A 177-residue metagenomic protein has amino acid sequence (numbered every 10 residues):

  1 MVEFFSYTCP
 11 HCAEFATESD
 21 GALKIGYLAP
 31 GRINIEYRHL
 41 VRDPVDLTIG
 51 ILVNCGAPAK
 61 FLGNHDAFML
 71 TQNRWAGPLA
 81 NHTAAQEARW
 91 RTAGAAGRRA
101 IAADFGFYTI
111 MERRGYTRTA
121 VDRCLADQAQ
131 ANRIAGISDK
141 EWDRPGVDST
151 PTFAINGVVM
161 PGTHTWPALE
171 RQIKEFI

Functional and structural regions predicted by a protein language model:
F5-T8, S149: Short pre-active-site segment immediately N-terminal to redox-active cysteine/selenocysteine motifs in thiol-based
Y7-E18: Conserved redox-active cysteine motifs that mediate thiol-disulfide chemistry, especially di-cysteine Cys-X(1-2)-Cys
P10, G21, P151-T152: Proline-centered helix-kink/hinge sites
A16-H39: Conserved helix-turn-beta segment immediately C-terminal to the redox Cys motif in thioredoxin-like folds
I25-L28, N54, E170: Short, surface-exposed basic-aromatic patches at helix termini and helix-loop junctions that form
V41-S149, A154-V158, T163, P167 (+1 more regions): Cysteine-centric redox/oxidoreductase cores and disulfide-bonded domains
I173: Hydrophobic "lid"/C-terminal helical patch of Rossmann-like NAD(P)-dependent dehydrogenase/epimerase domains
